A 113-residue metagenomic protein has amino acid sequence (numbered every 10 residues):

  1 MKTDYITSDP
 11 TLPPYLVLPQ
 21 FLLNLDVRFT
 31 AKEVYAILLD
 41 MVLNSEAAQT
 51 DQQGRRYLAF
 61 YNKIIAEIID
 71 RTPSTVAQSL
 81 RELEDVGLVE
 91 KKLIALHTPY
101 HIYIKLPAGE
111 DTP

Functional and structural regions predicted by a protein language model:
M1-K63: Short recognition helix of helix-turn-helix/winged-helix DNA-binding domains
S45-L106: Winged helix-turn-helix DNA-binding recognition segment
A108-P113: Short, amphipathic alpha-helical interaction segments positioned at domain boundaries
